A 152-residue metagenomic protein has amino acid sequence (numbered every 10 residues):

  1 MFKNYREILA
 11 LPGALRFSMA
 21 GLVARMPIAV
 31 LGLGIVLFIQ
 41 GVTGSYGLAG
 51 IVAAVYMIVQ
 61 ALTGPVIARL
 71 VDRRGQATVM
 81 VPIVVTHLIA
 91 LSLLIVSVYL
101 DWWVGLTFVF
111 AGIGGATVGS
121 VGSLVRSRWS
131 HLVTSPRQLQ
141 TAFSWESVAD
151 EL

Functional and structural regions predicted by a protein language model:
F2-A61: Helix-loop boundary and gating motifs at the non-cytosolic
L22, W103-V121: Hydrophobic core of transmembrane alpha-helices in multi-pass small-molecule transporters, especially MFS/SLC-type
V23, V55, V59, T86 (+2 more regions): Small/hydrophobic positions within alpha-helical transmembrane segments of multi-pass membrane transporters
I35, G119-T134: Intracellular juxtamembrane helix-capping segments at the cytosolic ends of symmetry-related transmembrane helices
Y46-G47, T134-S147: Loop-to-transmembrane helix entry/capping segments in MFS-fold secondary transporters and related SLC/MFSD carriers
L62-Q76: Helix-to-loop junctions at the C-terminal end of transmembrane segments in multipass secondary transporters
V85-W102: C-terminal ends and interior cores of transmembrane alpha-helices in multi-pass membrane transporters/permeases
